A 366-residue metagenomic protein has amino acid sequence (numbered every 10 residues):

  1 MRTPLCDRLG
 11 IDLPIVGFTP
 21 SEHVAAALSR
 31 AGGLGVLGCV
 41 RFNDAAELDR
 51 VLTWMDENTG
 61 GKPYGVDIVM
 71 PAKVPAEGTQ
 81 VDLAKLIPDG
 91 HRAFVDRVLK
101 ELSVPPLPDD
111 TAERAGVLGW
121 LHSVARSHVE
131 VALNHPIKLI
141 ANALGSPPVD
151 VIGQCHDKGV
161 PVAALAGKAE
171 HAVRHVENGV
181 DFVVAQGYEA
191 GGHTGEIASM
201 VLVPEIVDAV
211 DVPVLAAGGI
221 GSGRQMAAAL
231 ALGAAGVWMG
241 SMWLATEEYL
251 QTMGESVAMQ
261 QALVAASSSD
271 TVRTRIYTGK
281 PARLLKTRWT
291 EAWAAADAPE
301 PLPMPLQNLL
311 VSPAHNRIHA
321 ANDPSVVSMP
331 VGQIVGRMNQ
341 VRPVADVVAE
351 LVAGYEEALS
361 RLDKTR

Functional and structural regions predicted by a protein language model:
M1-A209: Active-site entrance/lid segments in N-terminal catalytic domains of soluble metabolic enzymes
P20, L144, A217-G223: Gly/Ser-rich catalytic serine loop of serine hydrolases
D82-L99, E196-L215, G221-R366: Conserved active-site-proximal phosphate/metal-binding subdomains
